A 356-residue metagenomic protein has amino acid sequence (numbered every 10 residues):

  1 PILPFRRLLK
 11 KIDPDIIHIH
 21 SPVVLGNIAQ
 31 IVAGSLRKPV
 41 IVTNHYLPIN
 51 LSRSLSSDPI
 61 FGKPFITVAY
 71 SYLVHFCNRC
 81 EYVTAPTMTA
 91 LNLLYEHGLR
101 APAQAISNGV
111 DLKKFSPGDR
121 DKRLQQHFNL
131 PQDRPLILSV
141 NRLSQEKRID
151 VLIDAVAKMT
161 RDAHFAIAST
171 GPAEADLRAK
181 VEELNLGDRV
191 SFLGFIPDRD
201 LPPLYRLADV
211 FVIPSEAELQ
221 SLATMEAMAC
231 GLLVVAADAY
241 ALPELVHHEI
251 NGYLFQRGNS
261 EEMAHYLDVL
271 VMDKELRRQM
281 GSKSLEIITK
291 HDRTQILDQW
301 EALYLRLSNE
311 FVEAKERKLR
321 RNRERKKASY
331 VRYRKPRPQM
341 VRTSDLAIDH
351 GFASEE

Functional and structural regions predicted by a protein language model:
L9, C77, F195-I196, P203-A208: Short alpha-helical donor nucleotide-sugar binding micro-motif in glycosyltransferases
K63-D121, F192: Donor nucleotide-sugar binding/catalytic pocket of nucleotide-sugar-dependent glycosyltransferases
P131-V156: Conserved donor-binding/catalytic core segment of Leloir-type glycosyltransferases
D176-I196: Nucleotide-activated donor-binding/catalytic signature segment of Leloir-type glycosyltransferases, i.e., the conserved
E216: Aromatic "clamp/platform" in nucleotide-sugar-dependent glycosyltransferases that forms part of the donor/acceptor
L233-A236, V246: Short hydrophobic beta-strand element within catalytic cores of glycosyltransferases and related nucleotide-activated
H248-E249, Y253-S260, V269-K274: Conserved acidic donor-binding segment of nucleotide-sugar-dependent glycosyltransferases
E262, V269, L276-K290, A302: A short, well-ordered alpha-helix in the C-terminal region of glycosyltransferases
